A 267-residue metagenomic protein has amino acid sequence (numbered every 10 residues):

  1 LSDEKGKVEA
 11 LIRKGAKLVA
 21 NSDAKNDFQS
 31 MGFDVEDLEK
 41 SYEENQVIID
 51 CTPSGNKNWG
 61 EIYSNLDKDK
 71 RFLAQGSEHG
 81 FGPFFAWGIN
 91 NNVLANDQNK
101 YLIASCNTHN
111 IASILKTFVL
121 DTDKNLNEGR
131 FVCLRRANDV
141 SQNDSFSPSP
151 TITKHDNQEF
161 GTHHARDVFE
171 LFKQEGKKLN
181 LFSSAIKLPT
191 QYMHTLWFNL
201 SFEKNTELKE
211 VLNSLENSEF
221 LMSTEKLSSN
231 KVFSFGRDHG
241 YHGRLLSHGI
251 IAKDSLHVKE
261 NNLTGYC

Functional and structural regions predicted by a protein language model:
L1-E36, N125-C267: C-terminal substrate-binding/catalytic lobe of Rossmann-fold NAD(P)-dependent oxidoreductases
L1-S141: N-terminal Rossmann-like NAD(P) cofactor-binding subdomain of oxidoreductases, focused on the glycine-rich
